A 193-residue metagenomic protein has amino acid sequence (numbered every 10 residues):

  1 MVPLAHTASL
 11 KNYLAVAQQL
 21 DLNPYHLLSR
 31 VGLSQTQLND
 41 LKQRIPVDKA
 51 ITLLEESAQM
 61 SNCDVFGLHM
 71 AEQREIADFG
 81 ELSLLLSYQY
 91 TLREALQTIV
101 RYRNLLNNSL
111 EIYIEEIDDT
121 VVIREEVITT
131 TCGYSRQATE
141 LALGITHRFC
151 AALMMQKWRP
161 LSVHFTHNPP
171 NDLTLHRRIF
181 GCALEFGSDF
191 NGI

Functional and structural regions predicted by a protein language model:
M1-I123: N-terminal low-complexity or simple alpha-helical regulatory segments that function as activation/interaction modules
L92-I193: Alpha-helical bundle regulatory/interaction domains
